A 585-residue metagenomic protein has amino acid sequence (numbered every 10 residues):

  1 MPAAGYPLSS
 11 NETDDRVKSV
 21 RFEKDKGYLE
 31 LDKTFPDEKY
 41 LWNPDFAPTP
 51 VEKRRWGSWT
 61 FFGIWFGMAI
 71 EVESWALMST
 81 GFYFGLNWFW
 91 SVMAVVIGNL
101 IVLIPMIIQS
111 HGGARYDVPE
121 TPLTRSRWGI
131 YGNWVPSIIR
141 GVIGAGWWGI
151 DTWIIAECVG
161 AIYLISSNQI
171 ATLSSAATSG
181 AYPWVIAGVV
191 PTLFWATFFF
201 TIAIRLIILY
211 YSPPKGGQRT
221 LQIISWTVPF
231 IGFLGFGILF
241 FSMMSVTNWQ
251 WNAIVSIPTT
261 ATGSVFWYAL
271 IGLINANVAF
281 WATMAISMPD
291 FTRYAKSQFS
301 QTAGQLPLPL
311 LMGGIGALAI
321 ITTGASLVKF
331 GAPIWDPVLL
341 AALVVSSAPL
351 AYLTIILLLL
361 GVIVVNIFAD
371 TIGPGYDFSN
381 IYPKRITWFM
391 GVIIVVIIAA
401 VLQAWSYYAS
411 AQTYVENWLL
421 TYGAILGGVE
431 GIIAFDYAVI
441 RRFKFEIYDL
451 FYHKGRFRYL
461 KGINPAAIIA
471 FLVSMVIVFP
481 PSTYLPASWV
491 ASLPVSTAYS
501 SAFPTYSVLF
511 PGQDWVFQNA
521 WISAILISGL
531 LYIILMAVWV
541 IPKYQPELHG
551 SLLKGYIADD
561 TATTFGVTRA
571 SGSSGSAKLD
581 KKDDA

Functional and structural regions predicted by a protein language model:
P2-W88, L103, G235, S242-V246 (+6 more regions): Membrane-interface "cap" regions at the ends of multi-pass membrane proteins
Y28, A94-W128, S137-I143, W147-W153 (+4 more regions): Juxtamembrane transmembrane-helix boundary signature
P48, V429-L530: C-terminal membrane-solvent junction of multi-pass transporters and transport-like membrane proteins
M78-S110, N133, V228-I231, G237-Q403: Membrane-embedded translocation segments of transport machinery
F82-M93, A171-P191, S212-W226, P337-L350 (+6 more regions): Transmembrane helix-loop boundary segments of multi-pass membrane transporters
T121-R125, W153-V189, R293, I367-V395 (+2 more regions): Helix-loop-helix connectors at the membrane interface of multi-pass transporters/channels
I150, A156, A196-M243, V255 (+3 more regions): Membrane-interface loop-to-helix entry segments
A156-I165, R205, P229-P258, F280 (+3 more regions): Hydrophobic alpha-helical segments and their helix-loop junctions in multi-pass secondary transporters
